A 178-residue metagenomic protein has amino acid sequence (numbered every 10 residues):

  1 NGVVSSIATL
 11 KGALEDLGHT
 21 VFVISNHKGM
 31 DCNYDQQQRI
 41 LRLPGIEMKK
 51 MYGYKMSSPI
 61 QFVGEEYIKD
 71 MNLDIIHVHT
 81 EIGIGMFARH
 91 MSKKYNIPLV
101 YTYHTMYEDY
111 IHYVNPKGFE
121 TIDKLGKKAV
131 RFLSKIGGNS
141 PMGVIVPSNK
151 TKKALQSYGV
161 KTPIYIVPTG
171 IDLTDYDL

Functional and structural regions predicted by a protein language model:
N1-P44, I68-M71: N-terminal subdomain of nucleotide-sugar transferases
H27, K150, G170: Carbohydrate-associated surface elements
K49-I75, T80-H90, K94, K128 (+1 more regions): An amphipathic, basic-hydrophobic alpha-helix
I75, S92-Y113, I145: Active-site proximal beta-strand in glycosyltransferases
T80, S148-N149: Helix N-cap/beta->alpha junction signal
K94, K124-G143: Membrane-proximal helix-turn-helix segments that form the acceptor-binding/catalytic region of lipid-linked
I171-L178: Acidic anion/phosphate-binding donor-loop and adjacent secondary structure in glycosyltransferase catalytic cores
